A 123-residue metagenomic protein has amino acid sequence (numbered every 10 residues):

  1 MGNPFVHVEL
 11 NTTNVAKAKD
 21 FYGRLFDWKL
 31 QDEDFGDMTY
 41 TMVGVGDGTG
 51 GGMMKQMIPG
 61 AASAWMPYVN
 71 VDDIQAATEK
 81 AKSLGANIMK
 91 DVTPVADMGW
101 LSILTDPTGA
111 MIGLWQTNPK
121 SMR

Functional and structural regions predicted by a protein language model:
M1-N3, A62: Short, flexible coil/linker segments at domain boundaries that flank nucleotide/cofactor-interacting
G2, E9-G48, S83: Core segments of cupin and vicinal oxygen chelate
N3-V6, L10, Q31-D34, T78-R123: Vicinal oxygen chelate
L10-A18, K55, P59, T105: Alpha-helical interaction segments
N14-V15, D73, L101: Residue-level preference for nonpolar/small residues embedded in alpha-helices
A18, Q75-K80: Short amphipathic alpha-helices within nucleic acid-binding modules
W28-A62, D72, P107, M111-N118: Conserved short beta-strand elements that form part of the metal-binding/catalytic scaffold of enzyme active sites
P67: Conserved phosphate/oxyanion-binding catalytic-loop motifs
